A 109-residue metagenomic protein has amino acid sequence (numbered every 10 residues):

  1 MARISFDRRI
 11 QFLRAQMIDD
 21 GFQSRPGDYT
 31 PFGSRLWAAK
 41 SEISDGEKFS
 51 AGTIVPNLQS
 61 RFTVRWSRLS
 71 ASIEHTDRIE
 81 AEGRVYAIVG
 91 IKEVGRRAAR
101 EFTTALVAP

Functional and structural regions predicted by a protein language model:
M1-P26: Active-site-proximal polar cores
I4, R25-P109: Short, conserved turn/kink motifs that form compact alpha/beta structural patches or helix kinks used as
